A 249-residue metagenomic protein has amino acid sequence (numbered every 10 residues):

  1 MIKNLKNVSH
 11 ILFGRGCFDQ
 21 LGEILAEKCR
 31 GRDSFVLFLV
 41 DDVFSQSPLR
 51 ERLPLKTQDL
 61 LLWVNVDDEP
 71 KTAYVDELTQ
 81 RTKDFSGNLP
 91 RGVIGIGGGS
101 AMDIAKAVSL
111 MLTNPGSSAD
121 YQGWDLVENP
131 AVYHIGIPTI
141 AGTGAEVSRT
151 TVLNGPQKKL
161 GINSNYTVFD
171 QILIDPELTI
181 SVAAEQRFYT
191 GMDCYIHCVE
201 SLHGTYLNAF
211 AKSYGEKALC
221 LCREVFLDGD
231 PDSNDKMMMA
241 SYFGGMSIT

Functional and structural regions predicted by a protein language model:
M1-G92: ATP/NTP phosphate-donor binding region
S9, T113-L207: A glycine/threonine-rich phosphate-anchoring loop and its flanking beta-alpha core in nucleotide/phosphate-binding
F13-G14, P70, A183, R187 (+1 more regions): Catalytic cores of large soluble enzymes that bind and process phosphate-bearing ligands
S47-R50, I104-K106, E146-V147: Short glycine-/acidic-enriched loop or helix-start segments at secondary-structure transitions that form or flank
G99: Acidic-aromatic/histidine active-site loop/patch
D103-P115: DPxDG-like acidic metal-binding loop motif
S201-T249: Active-site segments that bind and position negatively charged phosphate/pyrophosphate groups
